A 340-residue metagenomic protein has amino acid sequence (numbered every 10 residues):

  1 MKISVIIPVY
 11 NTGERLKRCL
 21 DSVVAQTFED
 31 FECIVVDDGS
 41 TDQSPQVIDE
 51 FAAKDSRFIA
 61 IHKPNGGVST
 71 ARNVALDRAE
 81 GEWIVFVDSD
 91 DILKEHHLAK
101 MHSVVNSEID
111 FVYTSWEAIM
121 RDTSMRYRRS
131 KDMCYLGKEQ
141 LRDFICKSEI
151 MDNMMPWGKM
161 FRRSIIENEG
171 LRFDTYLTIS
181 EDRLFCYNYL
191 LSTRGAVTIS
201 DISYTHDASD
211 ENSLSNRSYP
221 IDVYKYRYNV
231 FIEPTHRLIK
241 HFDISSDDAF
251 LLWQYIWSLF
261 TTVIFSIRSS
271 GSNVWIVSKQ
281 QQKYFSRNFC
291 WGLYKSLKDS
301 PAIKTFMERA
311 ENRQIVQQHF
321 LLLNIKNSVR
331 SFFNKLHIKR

Functional and structural regions predicted by a protein language model:
M1-S4, S22, E32, L184: Cell-envelope/extracellular polymer assembly enzymes that use nucleotide-activated donors
N11-A25: Short, well-formed alpha-helical segments that are part of the catalytic scaffolds of diverse glycosyltransferases
D37-Q46, P64-N65: A conserved acidic beta->alpha catalytic loop
K63-A79: Glycine-rich, basic loop-to-helix element that forms the pyrophosphate-binding segment of sugar-nucleotide handling
V68, S89-I199, Y204-V223, H241: Donor-binding/catalytic cores of nucleotide-activated saccharide and glycerol-phosphate transferases/polymerases
I84: Short aromatic/hydrophobic "clamp" motif used to bind/position activated sugar donors
D201-D210, N216-S246, L259-T262, S269-W291: Catalytic core of nucleotide-sugar-dependent glycosyltransferases
R268-R340: Membrane-interface aromatic/basic loop that binds lipid-linked glycans or pyrophosphate carriers, typified by
